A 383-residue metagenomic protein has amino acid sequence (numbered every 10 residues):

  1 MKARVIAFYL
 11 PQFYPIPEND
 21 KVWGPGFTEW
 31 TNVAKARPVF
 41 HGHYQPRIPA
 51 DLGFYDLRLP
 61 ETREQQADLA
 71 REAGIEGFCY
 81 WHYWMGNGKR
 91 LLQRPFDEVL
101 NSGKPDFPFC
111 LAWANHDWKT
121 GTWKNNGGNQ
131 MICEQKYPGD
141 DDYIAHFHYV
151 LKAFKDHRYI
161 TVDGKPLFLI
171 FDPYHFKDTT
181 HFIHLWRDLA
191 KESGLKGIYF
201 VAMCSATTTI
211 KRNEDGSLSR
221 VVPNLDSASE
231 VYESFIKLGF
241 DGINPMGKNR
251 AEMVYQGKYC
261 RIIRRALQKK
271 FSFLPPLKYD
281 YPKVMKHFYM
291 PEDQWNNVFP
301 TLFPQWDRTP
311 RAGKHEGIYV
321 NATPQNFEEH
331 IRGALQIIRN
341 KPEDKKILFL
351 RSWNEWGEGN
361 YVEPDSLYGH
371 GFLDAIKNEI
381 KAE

Functional and structural regions predicted by a protein language model:
M1-E383: Glycan-processing catalytic domains of CAZymes
